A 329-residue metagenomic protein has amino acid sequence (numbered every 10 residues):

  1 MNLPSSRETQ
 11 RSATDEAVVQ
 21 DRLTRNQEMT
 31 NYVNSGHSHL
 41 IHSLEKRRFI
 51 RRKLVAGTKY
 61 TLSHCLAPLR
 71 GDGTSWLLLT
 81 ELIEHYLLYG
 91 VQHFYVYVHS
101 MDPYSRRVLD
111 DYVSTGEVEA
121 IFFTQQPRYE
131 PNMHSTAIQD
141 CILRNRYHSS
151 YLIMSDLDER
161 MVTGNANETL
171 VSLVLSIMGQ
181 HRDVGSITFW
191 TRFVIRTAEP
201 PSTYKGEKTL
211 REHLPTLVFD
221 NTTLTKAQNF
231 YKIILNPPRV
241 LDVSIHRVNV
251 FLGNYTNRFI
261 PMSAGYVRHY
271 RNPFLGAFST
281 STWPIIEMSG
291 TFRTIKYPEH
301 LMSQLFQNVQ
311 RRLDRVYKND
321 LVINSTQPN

Functional and structural regions predicted by a protein language model:
M1-I50, H134-Q139, T163-N329: Catalytic-site signature of metal-activated, phosphate-bearing donor transferases, centered on the GT-A/GT-A-like
L54-L62, G71, S75, P103-M154 (+1 more regions): Active-site-proximal specificity loops/subdomain of glycosyltransferases
L79: Aromatic/hydrophobic pocket-lining residues that form the small-molecule binding cavity in soluble enzyme cores
L82-Q92: Short, acidic, metal-binding catalytic loop of nucleotide-sugar glycosyltransferases
L87, V108-E117, V171-G179: Short, surface-exposed basic-aromatic patches at helix termini and helix-loop junctions that form
V98-H99: Acidic ATP/Mg2+-coordinating residue in the GHKL
